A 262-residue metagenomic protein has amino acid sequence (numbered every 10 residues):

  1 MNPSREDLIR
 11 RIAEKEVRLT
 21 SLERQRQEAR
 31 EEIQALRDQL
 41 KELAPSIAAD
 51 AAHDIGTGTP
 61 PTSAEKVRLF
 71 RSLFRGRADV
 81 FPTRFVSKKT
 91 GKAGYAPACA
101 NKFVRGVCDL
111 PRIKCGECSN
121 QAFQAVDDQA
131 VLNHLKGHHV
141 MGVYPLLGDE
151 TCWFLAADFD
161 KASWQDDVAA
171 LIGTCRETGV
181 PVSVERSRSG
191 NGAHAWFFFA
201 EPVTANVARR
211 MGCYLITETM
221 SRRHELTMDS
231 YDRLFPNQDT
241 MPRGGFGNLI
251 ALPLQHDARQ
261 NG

Functional and structural regions predicted by a protein language model:
M1-P3, D7-R10, E14-V17, S21 (+2 more regions): Residue preference for a single heptad-register face of alpha-helical coiled-coils
A13, K41, G58: Secreted glycan hydrolases and related glycan-binding modules that recognize and/or cleave
E16, L69-R75, A251-L254: Short, hydrophobic/amphipathic alpha-helical patches that form generic packing surfaces within helical domains
E23, R30, R37, L43-A44 (+1 more regions): Coiled-coil heptad-register positions
R24, I47, P60-N191, F198-Y214 (+1 more regions): Signature for HUH/AEP ssDNA processing cores
A29, I33-L36, C115-C118: Generic detector of short, aliphatic-rich beta-strand segments that form the cores of beta-sheets in diverse domain
H53-P61, N237-R243: Intrinsically disordered, low-complexity regulatory segments in eukaryotic proteins
I216-F246, I250-Q260: Flexible helix-coil linker/hinge segments at domain or subdomain boundaries
